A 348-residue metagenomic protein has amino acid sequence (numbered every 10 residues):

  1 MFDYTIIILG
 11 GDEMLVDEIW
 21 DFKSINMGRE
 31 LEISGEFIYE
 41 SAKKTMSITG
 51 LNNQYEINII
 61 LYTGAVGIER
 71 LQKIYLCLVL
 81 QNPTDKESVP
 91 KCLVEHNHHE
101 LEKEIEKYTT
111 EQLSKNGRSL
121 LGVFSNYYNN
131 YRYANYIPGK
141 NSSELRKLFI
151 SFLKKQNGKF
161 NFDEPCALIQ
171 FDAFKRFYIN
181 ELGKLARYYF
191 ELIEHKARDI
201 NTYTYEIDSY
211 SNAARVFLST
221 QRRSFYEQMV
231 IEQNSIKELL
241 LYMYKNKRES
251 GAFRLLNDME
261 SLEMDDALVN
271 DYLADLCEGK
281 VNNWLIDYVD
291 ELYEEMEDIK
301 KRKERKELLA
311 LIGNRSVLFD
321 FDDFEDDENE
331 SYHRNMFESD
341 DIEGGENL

Functional and structural regions predicted by a protein language model:
F2-Y4: Aromatic (phenylalanine/tyrosine) cluster motif
L9-G64, Y75, V79-L93: Charged alpha-helical initiation segments
K44, I48, K107, E111 (+14 more regions): Surface-exposed polar/charged interaction patches
V66-R70: Long, contiguous alpha-helical bundle segments
K73-I150: Short non-catalytic regulatory patches outside canonical folded cores
Y131, E144, D163-I169, L348: Intrinsically disordered, low-complexity segments enriched in charged and polar residues
I150-N212: Amphipathic, Lys/Arg-enriched alpha-helical patches that create a basic surface for binding polyanionic ligands
S209-L348: Charge-dense, extended regions
